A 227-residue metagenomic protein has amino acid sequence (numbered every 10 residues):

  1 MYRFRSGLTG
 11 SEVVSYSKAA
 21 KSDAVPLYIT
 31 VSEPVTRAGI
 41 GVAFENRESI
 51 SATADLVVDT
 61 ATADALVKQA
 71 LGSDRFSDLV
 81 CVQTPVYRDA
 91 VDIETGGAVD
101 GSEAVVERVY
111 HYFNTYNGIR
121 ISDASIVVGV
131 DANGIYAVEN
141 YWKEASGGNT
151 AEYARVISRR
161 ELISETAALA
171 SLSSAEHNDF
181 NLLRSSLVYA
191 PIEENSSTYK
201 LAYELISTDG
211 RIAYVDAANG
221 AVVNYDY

Functional and structural regions predicted by a protein language model:
M1-E107, H111-N114, W142-A151, I157: Preferential activation on post-signal-peptide N-terminal prodomains/segments of secreted or lumenal proteins
V31-S32, A38-S51, N140, N181-R184 (+3 more regions): Compositionally biased intrinsically disordered regions enriched in Thr/Gly
D100-E103, N117-R120, G129: Short, conserved, surface-exposed binding loops centered on an aromatic residue
V105-V109, I121-D123, T198-A202: A general secondary-structure signal for short beta-strands and their flanking turns/coil in non-transmembrane regions
F113-S122, R211: Short, cysteine-centered beta-strand-loop-beta hairpins and adjacent loop/turn segments enriched in charged/polar
I119, G134-I135, N219-A221: Residue-level signal for well-ordered, solvent-exposed loop/turn and beta-edge residues enriched in charged/polar side
A124, G129-D131, Y136-Y199: Charged, low-complexity helical/coil segments in non-catalytic cytosolic or luminal regions
V128, K200-R211, D216-G220: Conserved histidines in hydrophobic membrane contexts and catalytic metal-binding motifs
